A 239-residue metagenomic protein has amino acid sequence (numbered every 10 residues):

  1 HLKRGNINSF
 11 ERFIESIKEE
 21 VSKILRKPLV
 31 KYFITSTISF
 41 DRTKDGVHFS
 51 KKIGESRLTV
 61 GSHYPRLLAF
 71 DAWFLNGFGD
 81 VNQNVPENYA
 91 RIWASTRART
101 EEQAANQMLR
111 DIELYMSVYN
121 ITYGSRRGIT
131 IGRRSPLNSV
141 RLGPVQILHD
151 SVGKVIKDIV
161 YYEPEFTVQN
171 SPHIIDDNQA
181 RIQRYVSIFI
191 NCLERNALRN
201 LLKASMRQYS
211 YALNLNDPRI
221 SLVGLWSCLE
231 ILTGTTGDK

Functional and structural regions predicted by a protein language model:
H1-V223, S227, I231, T236: Charged, non-catalytic interaction/linker regions at domain boundaries that couple catalytic cores to substrate
K239: Short, charged amphipathic alpha-helical segments flanked by flexible coils
